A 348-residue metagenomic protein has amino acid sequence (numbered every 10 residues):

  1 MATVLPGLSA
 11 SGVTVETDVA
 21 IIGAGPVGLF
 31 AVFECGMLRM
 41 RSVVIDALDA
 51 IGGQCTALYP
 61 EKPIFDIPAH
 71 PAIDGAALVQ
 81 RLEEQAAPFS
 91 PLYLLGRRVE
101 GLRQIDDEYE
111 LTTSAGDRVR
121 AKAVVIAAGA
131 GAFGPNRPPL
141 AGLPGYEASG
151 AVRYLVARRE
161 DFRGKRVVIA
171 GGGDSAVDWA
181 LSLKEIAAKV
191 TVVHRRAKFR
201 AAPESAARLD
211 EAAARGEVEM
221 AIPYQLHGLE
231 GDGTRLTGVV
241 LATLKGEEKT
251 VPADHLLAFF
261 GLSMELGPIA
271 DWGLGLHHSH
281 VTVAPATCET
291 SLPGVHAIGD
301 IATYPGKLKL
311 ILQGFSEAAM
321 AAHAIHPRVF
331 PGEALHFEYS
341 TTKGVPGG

Functional and structural regions predicted by a protein language model:
M1-D18, Q80: Extreme N-terminal leader/targeting segments of oxidoreductases
A2-S9, G142-D161, H255, F259-L312 (+2 more regions): FAD-site-proximal beta/loop scaffold in flavoenzymes
T3-P6, Q80, A86-T113, R118-A121 (+3 more regions): A Rossmann-like FAD-binding core segment of flavoenzymes
T17-V44, W179-K184: N-terminal Rossmann-like FAD-binding beta1-loop-alpha1 element of flavoenzymes
G36, R163-I186: Rossmann-like NAD(P)H-binding beta-loop-alpha module
G36-A57, T191-A201: Glycine-rich FAD pyrophosphate-binding loop
D49-I73, A202-R208: Conserved N-terminal glycine-rich FAD pyrophosphate-binding loop of Rossmann-like flavoproteins
V177-W179, I301-V345: A conserved FAD-binding loop/helix module that cradles the flavin
